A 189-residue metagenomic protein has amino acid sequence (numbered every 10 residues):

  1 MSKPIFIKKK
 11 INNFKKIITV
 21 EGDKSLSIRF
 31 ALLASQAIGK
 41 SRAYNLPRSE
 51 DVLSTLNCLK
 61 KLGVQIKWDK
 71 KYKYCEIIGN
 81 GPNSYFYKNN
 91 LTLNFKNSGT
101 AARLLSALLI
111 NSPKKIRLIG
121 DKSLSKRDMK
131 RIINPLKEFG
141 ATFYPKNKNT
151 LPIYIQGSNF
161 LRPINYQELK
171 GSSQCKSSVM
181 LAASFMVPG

Functional and structural regions predicted by a protein language model:
M1-G189: Structural preference for solvent-exposed beta-strand-turn elements and adjacent flexible terminal/loop segments within
